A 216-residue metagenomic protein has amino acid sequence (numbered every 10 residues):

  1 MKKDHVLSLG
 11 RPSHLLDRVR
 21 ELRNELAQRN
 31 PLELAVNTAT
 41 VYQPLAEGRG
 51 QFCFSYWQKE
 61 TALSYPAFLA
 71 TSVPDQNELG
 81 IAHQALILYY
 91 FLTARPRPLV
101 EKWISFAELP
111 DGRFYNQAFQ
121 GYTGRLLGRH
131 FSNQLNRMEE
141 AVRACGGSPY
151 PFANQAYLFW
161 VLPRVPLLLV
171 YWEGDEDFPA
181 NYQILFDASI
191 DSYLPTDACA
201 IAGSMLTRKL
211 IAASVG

Functional and structural regions predicted by a protein language model:
M1-G50, H83, F91-C145: Short Lys/Arg-enriched alpha/beta "domain-start" segment
V36-Y65, P149-E173: Amphipathic, interaction-prone secondary-structure segments
K59-L86, W172-D197: Intrinsically disordered, low-complexity regulatory segments enriched in Ser/Thr/Pro and charged residues
I81-R95, I201-R208: Short, hydrophobic/amphipathic alpha-helical patches that form generic packing surfaces within helical domains
R113-F119, T123, L127, P149-A153 (+2 more regions): Domain-length accessory/inserted modules outside core catalytic folds
R129-S192: Conserved binding-pocket/active-site segment within a compact domain
D187-G216: A recognition module on extended beta-rich or small alphabeta surfaces enriched in W/G with H and D/E
